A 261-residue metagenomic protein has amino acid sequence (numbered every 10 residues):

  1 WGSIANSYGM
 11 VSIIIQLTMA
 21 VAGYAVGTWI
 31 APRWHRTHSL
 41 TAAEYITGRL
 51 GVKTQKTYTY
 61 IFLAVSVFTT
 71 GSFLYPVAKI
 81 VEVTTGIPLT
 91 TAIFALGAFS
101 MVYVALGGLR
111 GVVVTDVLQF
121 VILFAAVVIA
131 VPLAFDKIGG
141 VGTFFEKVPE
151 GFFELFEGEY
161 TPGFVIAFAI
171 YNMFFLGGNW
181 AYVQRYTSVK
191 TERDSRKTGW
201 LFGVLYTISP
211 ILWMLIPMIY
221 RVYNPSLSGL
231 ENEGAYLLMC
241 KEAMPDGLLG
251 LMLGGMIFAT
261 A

Functional and structural regions predicted by a protein language model:
W1-I14, T47, V121-G250: Loop-to-helix junctions at membrane interfaces in multi-pass transport proteins
V11-A105, A167-F175, I257-A261: Helix-loop-helix module between adjacent transmembrane segments
L17, H38, G107, T115-V117 (+1 more regions): Glycine-rich, histidine-containing beta strand-loop boundary motifs that form or position
T18, A95-A98, V117-V121, W200-V204 (+2 more regions): Hydrophobic residues within alpha-helical transmembrane segments of multi-pass solute transporters/permease subunits
Y60-A64, T115, L201-F202, G255: Hydrophobic alpha-helical segments of secondary membrane carriers
